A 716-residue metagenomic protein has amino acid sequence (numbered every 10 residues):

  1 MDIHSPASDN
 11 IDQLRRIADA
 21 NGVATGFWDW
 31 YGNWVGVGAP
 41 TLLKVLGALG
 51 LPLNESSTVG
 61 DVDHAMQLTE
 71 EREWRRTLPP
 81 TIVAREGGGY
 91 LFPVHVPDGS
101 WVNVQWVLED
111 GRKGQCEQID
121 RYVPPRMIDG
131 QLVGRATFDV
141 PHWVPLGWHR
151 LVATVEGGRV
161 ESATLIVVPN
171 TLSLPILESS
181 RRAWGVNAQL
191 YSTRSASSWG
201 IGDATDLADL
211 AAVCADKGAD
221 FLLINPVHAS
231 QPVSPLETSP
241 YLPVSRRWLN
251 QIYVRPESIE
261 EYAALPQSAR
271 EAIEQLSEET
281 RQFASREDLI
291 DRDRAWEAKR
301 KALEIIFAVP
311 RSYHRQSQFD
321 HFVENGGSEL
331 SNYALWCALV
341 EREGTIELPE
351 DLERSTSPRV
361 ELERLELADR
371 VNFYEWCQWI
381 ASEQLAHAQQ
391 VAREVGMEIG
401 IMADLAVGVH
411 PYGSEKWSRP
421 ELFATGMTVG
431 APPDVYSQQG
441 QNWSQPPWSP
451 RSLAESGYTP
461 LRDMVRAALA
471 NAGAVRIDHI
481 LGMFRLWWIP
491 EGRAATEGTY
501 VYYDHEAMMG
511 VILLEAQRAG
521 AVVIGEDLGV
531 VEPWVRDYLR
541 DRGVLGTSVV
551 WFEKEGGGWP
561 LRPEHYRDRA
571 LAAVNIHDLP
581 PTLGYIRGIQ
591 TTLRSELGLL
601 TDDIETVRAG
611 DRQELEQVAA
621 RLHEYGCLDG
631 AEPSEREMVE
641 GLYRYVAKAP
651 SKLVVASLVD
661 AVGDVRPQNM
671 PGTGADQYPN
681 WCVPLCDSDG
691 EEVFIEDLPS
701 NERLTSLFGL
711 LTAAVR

Functional and structural regions predicted by a protein language model:
D2-P52: Basic helix-extension-helix modules of the SAP/HeH family
W28, P175-I176, A196, H410-P411 (+3 more regions): Short helix/loop capping segments that flank catalytic or ligand/cofactor-binding pockets
G47-Q118, Y122-A153, I166-S418: Acidic/aromatic-lined carbohydrate-recognition and catalytic surfaces of CAZymes acting on diverse glycans
G99, V233-S382, G408-V655, V659-D660 (+1 more regions): Alpha-amylase-like alpha-glycosidases and glucanotransferases acting on alpha-linked glucans and related
R150, S162-T164, A183-G185, A211-V213 (+7 more regions): Beta-sheet entry/capping signal
T154-G158: Beta-strand-rich extracellular modules
G663-R716: Structured C-terminal cap/extension of enzyme domains
